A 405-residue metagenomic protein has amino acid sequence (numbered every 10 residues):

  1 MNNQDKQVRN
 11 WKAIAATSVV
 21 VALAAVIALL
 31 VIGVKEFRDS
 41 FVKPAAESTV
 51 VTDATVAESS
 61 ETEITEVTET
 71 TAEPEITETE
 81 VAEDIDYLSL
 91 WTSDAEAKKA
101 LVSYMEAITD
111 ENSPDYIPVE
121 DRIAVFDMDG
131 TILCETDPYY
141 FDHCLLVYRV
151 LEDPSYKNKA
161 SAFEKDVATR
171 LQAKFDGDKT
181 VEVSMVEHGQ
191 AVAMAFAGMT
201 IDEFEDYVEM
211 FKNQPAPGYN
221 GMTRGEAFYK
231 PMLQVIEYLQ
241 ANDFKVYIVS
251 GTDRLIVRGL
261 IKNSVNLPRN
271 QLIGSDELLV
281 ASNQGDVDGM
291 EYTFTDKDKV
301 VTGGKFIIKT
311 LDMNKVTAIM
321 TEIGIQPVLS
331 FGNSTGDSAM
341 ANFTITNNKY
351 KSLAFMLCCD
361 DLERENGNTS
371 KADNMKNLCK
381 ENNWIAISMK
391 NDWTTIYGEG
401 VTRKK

Functional and structural regions predicted by a protein language model:
M1-Q4: N-terminal targeting leaders characterized by basic, low-complexity, disordered sequences that direct proteins
K6-A22: N-terminal Sec-pathway targeting helices
W11, E78-S89, D202-K405: C-terminal cap/substrate-recognition subdomain and adjoining C-terminal extension of metal-dependent phosphatase-like
K12, V26-L30, I385: Generic alpha-helical hydrophobic packing signal
T17, V21-K35: Hydrophobic alpha-helical membrane-insertion segments, chiefly the h-region of N-terminal signal peptides
D39-E83: N-terminal, intrinsically disordered, polar/charged segments of Gram-positive cell-envelope systems that serve as
E80-D288: Alpha-helical substrate-recognition element adjacent to the catalytic core
